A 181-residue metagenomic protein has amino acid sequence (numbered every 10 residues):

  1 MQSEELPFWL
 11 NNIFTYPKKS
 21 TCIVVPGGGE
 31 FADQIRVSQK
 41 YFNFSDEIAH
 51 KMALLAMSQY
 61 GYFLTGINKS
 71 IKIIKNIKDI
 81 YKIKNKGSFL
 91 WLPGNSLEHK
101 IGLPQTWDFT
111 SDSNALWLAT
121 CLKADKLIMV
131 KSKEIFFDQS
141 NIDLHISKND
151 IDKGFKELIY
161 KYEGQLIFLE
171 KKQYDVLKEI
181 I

Functional and structural regions predicted by a protein language model:
M1-I180: Nucleotide/pyrophosphate-binding catalytic subdomain
